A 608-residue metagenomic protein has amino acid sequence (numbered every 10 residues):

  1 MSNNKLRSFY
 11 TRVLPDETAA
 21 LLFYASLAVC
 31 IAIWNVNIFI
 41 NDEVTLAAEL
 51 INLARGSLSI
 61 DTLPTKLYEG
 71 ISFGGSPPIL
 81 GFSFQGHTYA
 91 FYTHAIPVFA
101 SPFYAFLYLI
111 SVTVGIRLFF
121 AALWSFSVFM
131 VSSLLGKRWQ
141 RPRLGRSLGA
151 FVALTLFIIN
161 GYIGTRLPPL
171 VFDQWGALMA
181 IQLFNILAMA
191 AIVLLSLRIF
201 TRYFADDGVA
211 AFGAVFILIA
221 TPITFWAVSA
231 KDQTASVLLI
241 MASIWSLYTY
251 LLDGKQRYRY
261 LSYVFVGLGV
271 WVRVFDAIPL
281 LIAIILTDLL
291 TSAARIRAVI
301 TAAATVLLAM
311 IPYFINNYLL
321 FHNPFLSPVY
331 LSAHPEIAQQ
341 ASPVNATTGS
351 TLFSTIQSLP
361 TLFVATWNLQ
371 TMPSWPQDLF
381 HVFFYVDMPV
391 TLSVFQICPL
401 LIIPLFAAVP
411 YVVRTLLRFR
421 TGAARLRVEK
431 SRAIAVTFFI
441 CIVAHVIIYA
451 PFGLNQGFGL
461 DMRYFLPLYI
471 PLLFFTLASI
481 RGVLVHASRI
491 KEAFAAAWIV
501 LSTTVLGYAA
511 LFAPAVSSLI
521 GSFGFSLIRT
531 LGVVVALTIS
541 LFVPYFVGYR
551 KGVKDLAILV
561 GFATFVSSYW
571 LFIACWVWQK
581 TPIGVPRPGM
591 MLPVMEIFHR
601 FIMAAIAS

Functional and structural regions predicted by a protein language model:
M1-W34, R117-I158, L178-I181, R297-T305 (+2 more regions): Start-transfer (signal-anchor) and selected internal transmembrane alpha helices of multi-pass inner/ER membrane
S2-V13, L247-L252, V266, I278-M310 (+2 more regions): Perimembrane helix-loop-helix junctions
F39-N41, F225-A235, F275, L319 (+1 more regions): Short acidic/glycine- and proline-prone juxtamembrane loop motifs at membrane-interface regions of multi-pass membrane
F126-Q140, I285-D288, F380-R432, L473-G482 (+2 more regions): Hydrophobic, aromatic-rich transmembrane alpha-helices and their immediate juxtamembrane boundary segments
L135-F172, A191-I219, V237-L238: Transmembrane-helix signature of polytopic, membrane-embedded enzymes that assemble or transfer cell-envelope glycans
R198-A205, S243-R259, G269: Membrane-interface transmembrane helices that cradle and orient dolichyl/undecaprenyl
G213-L218, T224, M241, R257-V274 (+2 more regions): Membrane-interface alpha helices of multi-pass inner-membrane proteins
D276, A298-Y411, I442-I448, G507-P514 (+1 more regions): Membrane-lumen/periplasm interface segments of specific transmembrane helices in polyprenyl phosphate-linked
